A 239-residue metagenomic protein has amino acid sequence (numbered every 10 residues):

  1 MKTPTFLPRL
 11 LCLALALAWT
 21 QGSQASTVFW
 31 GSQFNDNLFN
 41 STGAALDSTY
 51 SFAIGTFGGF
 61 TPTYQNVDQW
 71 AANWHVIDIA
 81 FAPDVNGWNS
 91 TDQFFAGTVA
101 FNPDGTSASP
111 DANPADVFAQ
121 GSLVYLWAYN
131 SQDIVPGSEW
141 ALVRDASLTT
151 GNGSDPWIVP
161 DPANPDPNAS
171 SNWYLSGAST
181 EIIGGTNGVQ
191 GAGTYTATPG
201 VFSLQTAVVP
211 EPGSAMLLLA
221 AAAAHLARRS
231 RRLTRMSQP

Functional and structural regions predicted by a protein language model:
K2-L10, S230: Bacterial N-terminal signal peptides that target proteins for export
L7, V209-E211: Hydrophobic alpha-helix-in-membranes signature
L10-A18: Bacterial N-terminal signal peptides
W19-S26: Sec/Tat signal peptide C-region and signal peptidase I cleavage site
S26-V208: Mature extracellular "passenger" or substrate-interacting domains of secreted, surface-exposed proteins
E211-R228: A short, hydrophobic C-terminal helix/tail in secreted or cell-surface proteins
H225-P239: C-terminal membrane-anchoring or membrane-association module
